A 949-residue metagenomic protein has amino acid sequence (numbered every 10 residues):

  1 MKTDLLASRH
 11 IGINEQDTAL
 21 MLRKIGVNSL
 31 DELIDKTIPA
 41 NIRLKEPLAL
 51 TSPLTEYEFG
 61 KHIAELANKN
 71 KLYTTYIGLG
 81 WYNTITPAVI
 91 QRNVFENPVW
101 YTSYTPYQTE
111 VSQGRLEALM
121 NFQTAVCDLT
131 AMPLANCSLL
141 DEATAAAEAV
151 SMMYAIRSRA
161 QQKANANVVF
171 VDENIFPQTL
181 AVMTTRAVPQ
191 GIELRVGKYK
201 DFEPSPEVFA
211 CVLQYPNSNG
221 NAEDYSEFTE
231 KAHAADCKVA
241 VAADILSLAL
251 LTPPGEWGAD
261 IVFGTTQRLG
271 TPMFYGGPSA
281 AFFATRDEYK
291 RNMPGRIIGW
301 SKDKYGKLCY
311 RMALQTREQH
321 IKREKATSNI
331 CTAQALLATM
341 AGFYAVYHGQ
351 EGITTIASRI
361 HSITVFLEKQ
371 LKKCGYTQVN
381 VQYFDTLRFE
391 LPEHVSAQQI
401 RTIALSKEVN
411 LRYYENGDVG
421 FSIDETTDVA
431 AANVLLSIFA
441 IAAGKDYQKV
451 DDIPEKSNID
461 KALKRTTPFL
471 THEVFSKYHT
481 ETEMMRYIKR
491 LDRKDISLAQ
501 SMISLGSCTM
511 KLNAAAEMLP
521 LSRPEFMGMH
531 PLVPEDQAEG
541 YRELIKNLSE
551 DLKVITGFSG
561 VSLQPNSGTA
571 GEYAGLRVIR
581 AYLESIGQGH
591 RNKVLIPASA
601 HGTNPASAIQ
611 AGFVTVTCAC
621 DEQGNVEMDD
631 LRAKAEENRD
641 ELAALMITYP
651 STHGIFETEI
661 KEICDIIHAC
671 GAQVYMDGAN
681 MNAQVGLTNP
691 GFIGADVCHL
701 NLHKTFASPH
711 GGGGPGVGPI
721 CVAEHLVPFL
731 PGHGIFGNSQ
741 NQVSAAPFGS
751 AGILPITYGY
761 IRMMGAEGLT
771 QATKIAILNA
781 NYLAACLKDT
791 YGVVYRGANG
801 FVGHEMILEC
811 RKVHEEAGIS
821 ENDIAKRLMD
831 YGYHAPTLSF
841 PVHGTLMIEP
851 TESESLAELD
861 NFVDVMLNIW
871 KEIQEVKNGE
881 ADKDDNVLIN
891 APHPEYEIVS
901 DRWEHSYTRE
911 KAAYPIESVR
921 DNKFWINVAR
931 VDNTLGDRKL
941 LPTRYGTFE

Functional and structural regions predicted by a protein language model:
M1-K24, K36-Y76, I85-Y101, Y107-Q113 (+13 more regions): Non-catalytic terminal extensions of PLP-dependent enzymes
V27-N41, A259-G264, A695-C698: TRNA-binding/sensing appendages of the translation machinery
P106-G114, A135-S138, N167-N174, Q214 (+1 more regions): Flexible, glycine/proline-enriched loop segments at strand-loop-helix junctions that form or flank small-ligand binding
G114, T144-C309, L371, F384 (+5 more regions): Conserved PLP-enzyme active-site core in the AAT-like
A125-A146, N165, V169: A conserved hydrophobic secondary-structure block that centers on an alpha-helix together with its immediately flanking
A135, E193-G197, V379, R412 (+3 more regions): General small-molecule cofactor/ligand-binding pocket signal
V150-M152, L336-V346, I753, T757-R762: Proline/glycine-anchored alpha-helix kink/cap motifs
T271-A284, E288-Y289, A333-L337, S422 (+5 more regions): Conserved phosphate/anionic-ligand binding catalytic regions in large, soluble enzymes, centered on
